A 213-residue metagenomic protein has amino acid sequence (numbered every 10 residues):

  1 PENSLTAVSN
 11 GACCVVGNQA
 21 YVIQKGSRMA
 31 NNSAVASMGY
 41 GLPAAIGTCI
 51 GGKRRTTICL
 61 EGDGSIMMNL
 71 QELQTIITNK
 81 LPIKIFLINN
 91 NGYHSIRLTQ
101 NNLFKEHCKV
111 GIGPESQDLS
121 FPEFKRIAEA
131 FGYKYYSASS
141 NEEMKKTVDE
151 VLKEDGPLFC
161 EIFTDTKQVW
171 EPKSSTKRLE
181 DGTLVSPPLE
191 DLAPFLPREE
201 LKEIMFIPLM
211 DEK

Functional and structural regions predicted by a protein language model:
P1-T48: Active-site diphosphate/adenylate-binding microenvironment
C14-V15, A36-M38, I66-M67, N91-S95 (+1 more regions): Short gly/pro/ser/thr-enriched loop/turn and capping motifs at secondary-structure boundaries
V16-V22, G41-P43, L70-E72, S95-Q100 (+1 more regions): Short acidic, glycine/serine/threonine-rich loops at helix termini
I23-G26, N101-K105, E154-D155, K177-L179: Short, hinge-like loop/turn segments at secondary-structure boundaries
G51-F121: Conserved thiamine diphosphate
Q100-E150: Conserved thiamine diphosphate
N141, E150-K213: Glycine/aspartate-rich loop-and-adjacent alpha/beta segment that forms the canonical ThDP
